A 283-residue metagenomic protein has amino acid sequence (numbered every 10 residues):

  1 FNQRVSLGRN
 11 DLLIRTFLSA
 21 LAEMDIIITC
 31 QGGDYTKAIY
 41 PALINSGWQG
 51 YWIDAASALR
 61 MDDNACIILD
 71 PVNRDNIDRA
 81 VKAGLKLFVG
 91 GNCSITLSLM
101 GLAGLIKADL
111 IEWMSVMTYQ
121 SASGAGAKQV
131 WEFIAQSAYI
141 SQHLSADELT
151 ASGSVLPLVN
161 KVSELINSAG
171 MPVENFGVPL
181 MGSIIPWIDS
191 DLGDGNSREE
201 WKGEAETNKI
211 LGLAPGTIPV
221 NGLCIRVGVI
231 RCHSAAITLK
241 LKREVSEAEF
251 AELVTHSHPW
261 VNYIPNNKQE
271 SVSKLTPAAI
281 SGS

Functional and structural regions predicted by a protein language model:
F1-N175, P215-P219, Q269-S273, P277-S283: N-terminal Rossmann-like NAD(P) cofactor-binding subdomain of oxidoreductases, focused on the glycine-rich
T29, G33, N45, K209-L213 (+1 more regions): Short, intrinsically disordered, mixed-charge
I39, G101, L180, E199 (+3 more regions): General structural feature for long, well-ordered alpha-helical segments within catalytic domains of soluble enzymes
R60, S123-G124, D191-G193, E244-E247: Short, acidic Gly/Pro/Ser/Thr-rich loop/turn segments
W113, P179-M181, S234-A236: Broad gene-expression machinery/nucleic-acid interaction feature
V116, T207, I237-L239: Generic structural signal for nonpolar/small residues that stabilize regular secondary structure
S163-V229: Oxyanion-binding "anion nests"
P215-S283: C-terminal active-site/capping subdomain that shapes the small-molecule cofactor and substrate pocket of enzyme
